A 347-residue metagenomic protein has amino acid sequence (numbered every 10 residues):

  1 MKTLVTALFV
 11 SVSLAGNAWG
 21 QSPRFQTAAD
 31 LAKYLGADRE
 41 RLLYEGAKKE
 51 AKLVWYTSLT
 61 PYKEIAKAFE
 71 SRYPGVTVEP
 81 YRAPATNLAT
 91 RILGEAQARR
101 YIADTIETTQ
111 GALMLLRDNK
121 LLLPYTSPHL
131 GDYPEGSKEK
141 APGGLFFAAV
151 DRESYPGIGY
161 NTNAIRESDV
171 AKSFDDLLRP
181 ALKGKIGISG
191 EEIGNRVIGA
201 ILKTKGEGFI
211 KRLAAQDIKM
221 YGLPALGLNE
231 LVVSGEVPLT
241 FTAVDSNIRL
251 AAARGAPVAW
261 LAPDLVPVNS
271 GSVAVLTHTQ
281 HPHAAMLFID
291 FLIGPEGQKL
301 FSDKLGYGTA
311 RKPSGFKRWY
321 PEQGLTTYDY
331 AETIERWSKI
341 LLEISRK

Functional and structural regions predicted by a protein language model:
A37-K48, V54, S58-T77, D303-G306: Short, polar/charged alpha-helical segment
V54-E70, V78-A96, R100-E236: Extracytoplasmic ligand-binding site segments that recognize negatively charged/polar headgroups
A112-L115, P238-P257: A ligand-binding cleft/hinge motif common to bilobed small-molecule-binding domains
D132-E135, E153-S154, R212-A215, K219-G222 (+3 more regions): Periplasmic-binding protein-like
G157-A164, I201, N269-H281, L300: A bilobed periplasmic-binding-protein/Venus flytrap-type ligand-binding module shared by bacterial periplasmic
L182-S189, I193, L292-G315: Periplasmic-binding protein-like
F209-L213, G271, Q280-L292, L300-F301: Short amphipathic alpha-helical coupling segments at ligand-binding clamshell hinges and other catalytic/signaling
P313-K347: Extracellular/periplasmic bilobal clamshell ligand-binding domains
